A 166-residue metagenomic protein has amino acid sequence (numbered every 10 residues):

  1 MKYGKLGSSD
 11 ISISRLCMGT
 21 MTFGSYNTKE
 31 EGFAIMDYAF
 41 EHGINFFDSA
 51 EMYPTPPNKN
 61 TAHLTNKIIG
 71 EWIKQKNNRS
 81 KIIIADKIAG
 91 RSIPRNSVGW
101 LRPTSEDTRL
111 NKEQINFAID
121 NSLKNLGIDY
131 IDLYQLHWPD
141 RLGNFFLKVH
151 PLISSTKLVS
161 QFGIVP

Functional and structural regions predicted by a protein language model:
M1-I83, D129: N-terminal binding-site loop/beta-alpha segment at the start of enzyme catalytic domains that lines or forms
G7-Y26, A85-E106, Q135, L142-G143: N-terminal small/glycine-rich loop or linker at the start of catalytic domains across soluble metabolic enzymes
A39, K87, N125: Conserved catalytic core of Hanks-type protein kinase domains
Y53-P54, L64, I88-A89, H137-W138: Short, solvent-exposed turn/loop segments enriched in Gly/Ser/Thr/Pro and often Arg
I68-W72, I83, K87, Q114 (+1 more regions): Generic beta-strand or strand-like secondary-structure segments
R95-P166: Glycine/proline-rich, positively charged, aromatic-decorated active-site loop/lid region on the catalytic face
